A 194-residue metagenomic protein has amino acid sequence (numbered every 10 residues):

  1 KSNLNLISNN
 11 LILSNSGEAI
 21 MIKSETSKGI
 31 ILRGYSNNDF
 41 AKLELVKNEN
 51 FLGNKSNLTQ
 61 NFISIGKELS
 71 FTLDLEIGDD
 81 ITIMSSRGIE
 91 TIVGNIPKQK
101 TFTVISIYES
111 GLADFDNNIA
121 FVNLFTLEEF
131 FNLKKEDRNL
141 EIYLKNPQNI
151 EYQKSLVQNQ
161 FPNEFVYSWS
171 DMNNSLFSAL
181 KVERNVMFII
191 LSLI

Functional and structural regions predicted by a protein language model:
K1, I31-L32, R138-Y143: Short cationic amphipathic helices and targeting signals
S2-F121, E128-L133: A structural signal for hydrophobic secondary-structure junctions, strongest on transmembrane helix-loop-helix units
I96-M187: Mechanotransmission and gating elements of multispan inner-membrane complexes involved in transport and envelope
L191-L193: Helical hairpin unit composed of two closely spaced alpha helices linked by a short loop
